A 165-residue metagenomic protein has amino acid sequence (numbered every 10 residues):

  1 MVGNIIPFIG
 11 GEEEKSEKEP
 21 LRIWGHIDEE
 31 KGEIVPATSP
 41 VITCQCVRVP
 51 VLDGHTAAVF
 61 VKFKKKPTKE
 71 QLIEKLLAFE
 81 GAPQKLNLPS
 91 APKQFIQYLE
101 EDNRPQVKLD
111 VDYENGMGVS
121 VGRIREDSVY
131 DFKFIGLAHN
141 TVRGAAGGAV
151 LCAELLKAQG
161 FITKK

Functional and structural regions predicted by a protein language model:
M1-E80: Active-site-lining helix/loop region of Rossmann-like oxidoreductase modules
M1-G3, T38-P40, P92, N115-G118 (+1 more regions): Generic structural motif recognizing short loop/turn segments at the entrances and edges of beta-strands
R22, R48, K69, K93 (+3 more regions): Arginine residue identity/basic-tract feature
K31-T38, Q84-P92, T163-K165: Flexible, glycine/charged-enriched surface loops at secondary-structure junctions
K66-D110: Terminal hydrophobic/aromatic helix or amphipathic segment near a protein terminus
P83-Q84, E100-K165: C-terminal helical cap and adjacent loop that interface with cofactors, partners, or active-site loops
